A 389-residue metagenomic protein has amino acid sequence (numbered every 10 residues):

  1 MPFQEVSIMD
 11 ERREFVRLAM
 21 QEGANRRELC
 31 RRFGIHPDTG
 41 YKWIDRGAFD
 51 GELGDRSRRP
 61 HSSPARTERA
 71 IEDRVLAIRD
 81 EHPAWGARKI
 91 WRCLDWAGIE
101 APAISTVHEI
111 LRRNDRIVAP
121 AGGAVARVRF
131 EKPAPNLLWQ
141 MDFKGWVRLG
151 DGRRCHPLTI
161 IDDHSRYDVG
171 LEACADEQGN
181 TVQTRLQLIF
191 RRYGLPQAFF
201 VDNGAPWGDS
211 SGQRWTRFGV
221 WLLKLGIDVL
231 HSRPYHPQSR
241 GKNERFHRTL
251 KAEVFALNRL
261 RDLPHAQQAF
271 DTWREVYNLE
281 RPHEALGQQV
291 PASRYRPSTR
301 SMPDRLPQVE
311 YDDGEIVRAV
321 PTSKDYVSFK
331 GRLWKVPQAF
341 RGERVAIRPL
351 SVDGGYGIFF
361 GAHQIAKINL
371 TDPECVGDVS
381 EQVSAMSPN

Functional and structural regions predicted by a protein language model:
M1-E14, H61-R69: Short, Lys/Arg-enriched anionic-surface-contact patches
S7-A24, E72-E81: Short, amphipathic alpha-helical "recognition" segments used to contact nucleic acids or chromatin
F15, L29, G40-W43, V75 (+13 more regions): Mobile genetic element proteins and their domesticated derivatives, centered on retroelements and DNA transposons
D45, G51-V147, T216-G219, V290-R300: Basic, flexible linker segments flanking DNA-binding modules in nucleic acid-interacting mobile-element proteins
R69, E100, S105, L111-Y167 (+5 more regions): Mobile-element integrase/transposase regions, centering on the N-terminal DNA-binding/Zn-coordinating module
E177, L186, F190-S211, R233-Y235 (+2 more regions): Acidic/histidine-rich, metal-coordinating catalytic segments
S211, F218-R305, A346, S351: Charged alpha-helix within mobile-element recombinases
N278-N389: C-terminal, beta-rich DNA-binding module of retroviral/retroelements integrases
